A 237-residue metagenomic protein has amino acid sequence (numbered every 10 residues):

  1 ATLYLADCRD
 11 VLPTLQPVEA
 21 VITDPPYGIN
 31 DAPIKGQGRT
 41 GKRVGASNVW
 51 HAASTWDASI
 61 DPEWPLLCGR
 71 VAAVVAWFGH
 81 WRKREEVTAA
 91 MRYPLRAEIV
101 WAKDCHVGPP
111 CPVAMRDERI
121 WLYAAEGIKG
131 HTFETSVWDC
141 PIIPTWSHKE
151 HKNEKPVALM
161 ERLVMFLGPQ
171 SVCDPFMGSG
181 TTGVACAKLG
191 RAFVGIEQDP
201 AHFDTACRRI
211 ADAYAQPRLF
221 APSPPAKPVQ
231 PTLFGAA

Functional and structural regions predicted by a protein language model:
A1-D204, A237: Core catalytic lobe of class I
A1-L12, C207-A237: S-adenosyl-L-methionine
